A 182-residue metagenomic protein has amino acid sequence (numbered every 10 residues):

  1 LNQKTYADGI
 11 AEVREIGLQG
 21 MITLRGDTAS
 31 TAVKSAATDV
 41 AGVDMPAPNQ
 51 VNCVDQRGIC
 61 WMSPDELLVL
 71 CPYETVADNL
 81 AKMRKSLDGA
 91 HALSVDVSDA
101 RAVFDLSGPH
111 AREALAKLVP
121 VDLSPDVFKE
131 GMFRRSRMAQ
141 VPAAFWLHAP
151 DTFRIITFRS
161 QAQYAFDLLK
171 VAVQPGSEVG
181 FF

Functional and structural regions predicted by a protein language model:
L1-F182: Basic, glycine/lysine-rich polyanion-binding surfaces/domains
